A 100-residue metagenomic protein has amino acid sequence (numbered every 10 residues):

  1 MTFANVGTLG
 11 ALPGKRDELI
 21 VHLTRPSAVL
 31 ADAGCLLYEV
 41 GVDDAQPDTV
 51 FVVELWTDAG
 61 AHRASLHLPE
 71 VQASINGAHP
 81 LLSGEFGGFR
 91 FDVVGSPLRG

Functional and structural regions predicted by a protein language model:
M1-T2, D17, G34: Short, flexible segments with low predicted structural confidence
T2, L37-D48, A73-G100: Glycine-rich beta-strand-turn "strand-cap" elements at beta-sheet edges
T2-L9, E39-L66: Short, well-ordered beta-strand segments in beta-rich or mixed alpha/beta enzyme and ligand-binding folds
L9-I20: Short, surface-exposed ligand-recognition loops at beta-strand->loop->(often short) alpha-helix junctions that present
K15-D17, G60, S96: Residue-level signal for secondary-structure boundary sites
R25-L37, L55-F89: An amphipathic, aromatic/His-enriched active-site/gating alpha helix that lines ligand/cofactor pockets
